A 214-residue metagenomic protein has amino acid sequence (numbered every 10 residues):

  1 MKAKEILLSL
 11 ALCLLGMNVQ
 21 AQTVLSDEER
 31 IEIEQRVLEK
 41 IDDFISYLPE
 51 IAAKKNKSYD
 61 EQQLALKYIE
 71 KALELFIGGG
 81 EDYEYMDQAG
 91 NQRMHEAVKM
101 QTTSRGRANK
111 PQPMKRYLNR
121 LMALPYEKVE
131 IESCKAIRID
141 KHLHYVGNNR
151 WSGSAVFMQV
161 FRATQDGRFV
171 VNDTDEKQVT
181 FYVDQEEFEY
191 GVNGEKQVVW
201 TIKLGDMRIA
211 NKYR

Functional and structural regions predicted by a protein language model:
M1-D27: Bacterial Sec-dependent N-terminal signal peptides
A21-E70: Short, low-complexity N-terminal intrinsically disordered segments enriched in polar/charged residues
I45-K55, F76-G80, L121-P125: Sec/Tat-exported extracytoplasmic proteins
K57-D60, N109-P113: Helix N-terminus capping/helix-initiation residues
S58-N91: Short, well-ordered alpha-helical segments enriched in acidic and aromatic residues
N91-G106: Compact alpha-helical subdomains of small soluble proteins
K110-H144: A short, amphipathic edge element
E132-R214: Exposed beta-sheet edge and beta->alpha loop/turn motif
